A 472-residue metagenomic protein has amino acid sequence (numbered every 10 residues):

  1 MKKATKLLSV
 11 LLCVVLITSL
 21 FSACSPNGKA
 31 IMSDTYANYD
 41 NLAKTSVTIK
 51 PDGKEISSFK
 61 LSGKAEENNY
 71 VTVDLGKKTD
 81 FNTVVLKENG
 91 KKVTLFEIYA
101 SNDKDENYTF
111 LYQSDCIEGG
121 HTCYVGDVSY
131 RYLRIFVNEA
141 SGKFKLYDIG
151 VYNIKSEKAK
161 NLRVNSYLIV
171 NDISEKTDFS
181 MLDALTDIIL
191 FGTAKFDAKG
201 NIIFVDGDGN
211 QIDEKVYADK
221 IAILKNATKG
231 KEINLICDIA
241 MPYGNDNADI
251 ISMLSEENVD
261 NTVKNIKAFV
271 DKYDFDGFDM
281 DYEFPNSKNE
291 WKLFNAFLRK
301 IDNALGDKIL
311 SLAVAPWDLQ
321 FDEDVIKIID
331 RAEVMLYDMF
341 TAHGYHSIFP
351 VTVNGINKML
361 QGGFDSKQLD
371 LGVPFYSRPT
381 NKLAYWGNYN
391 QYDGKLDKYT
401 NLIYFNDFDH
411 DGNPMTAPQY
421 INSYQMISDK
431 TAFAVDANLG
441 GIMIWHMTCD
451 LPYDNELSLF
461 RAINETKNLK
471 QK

Functional and structural regions predicted by a protein language model:
T18-A30: Sec-dependent signal peptide cleavage junction
P26, E55-Y108, I117-K158, R331: Aromatic, loop-rich ligand-recognition surfaces of beta-strand-rich domains
S156-N265: Glycan-recognition patch characteristic of GH18 chitinases/ENGases and related GlcNAc/peptidoglycan-binding proteins
N165-S166, A198-V216, F284-L396: Substrate-binding surface in catalytic domains of secreted glycosidases
I188, M280, A332, L371 (+2 more regions): Conserved, mostly hydrophobic/aromatic
S255-F278, F297-K300, A304, A315-V325: An active-site-proximal structural segment forming one wall of the substrate-binding cleft that immediately precedes
V263-W291, M335-D338, M443: Active-site groove signature of glycoside hydrolases
Q368-F433, Y453, L459-K472: Glycan-binding loop/region signatures in secreted carbohydrate-active enzymes
